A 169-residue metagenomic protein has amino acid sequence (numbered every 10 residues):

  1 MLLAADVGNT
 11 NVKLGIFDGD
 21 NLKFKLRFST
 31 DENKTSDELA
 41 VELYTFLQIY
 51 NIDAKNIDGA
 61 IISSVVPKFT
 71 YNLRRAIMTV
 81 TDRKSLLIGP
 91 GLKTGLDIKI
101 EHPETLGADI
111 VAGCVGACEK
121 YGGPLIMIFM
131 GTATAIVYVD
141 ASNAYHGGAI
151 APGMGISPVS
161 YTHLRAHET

Functional and structural regions predicted by a protein language model:
L2-D6, I61, L125-F129: Short glycine-aspartate micro-motif
L2-L43, A144-S160: Short glycine-rich, Thr/Ser-proximal phosphate-binding strand/loop in the N-terminal lobe of ATP-dependent enzymes
N11, K34, S63-T70: Glycine-rich phosphate-binding loops at beta-strand->alpha-helix junctions
L14, I62, G131, Y161: Residue-level signal for inorganic ion chemistry
L43-D58: Phosphate/pyrophosphate-binding loops at sites that engage ATP/ADP/AMP, CoA/4′-phosphopantetheine, polyphosphate
K68-N72, A76-T79: N-terminal/domain-start alpha-helical segments
R75, R83-L86, L92, L96-S160: Phosphate-binding/catalytic loop of phosphoryl-transfer enzymes
T162-T169: Conserved small/polar residues in nucleotide/adenosyl-binding loops
